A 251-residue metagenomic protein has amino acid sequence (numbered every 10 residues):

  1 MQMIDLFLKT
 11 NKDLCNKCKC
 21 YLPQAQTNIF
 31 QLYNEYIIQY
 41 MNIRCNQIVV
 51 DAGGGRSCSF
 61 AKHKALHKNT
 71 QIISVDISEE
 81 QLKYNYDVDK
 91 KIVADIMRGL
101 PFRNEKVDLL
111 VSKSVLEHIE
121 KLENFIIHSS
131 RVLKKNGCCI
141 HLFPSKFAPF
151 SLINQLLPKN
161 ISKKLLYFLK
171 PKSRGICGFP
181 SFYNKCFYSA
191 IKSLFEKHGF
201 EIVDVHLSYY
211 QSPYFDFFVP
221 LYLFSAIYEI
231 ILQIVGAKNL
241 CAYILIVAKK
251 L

Functional and structural regions predicted by a protein language model:
M1-R103, L109-V111, C241-I244: Conserved N-terminal segment of class I S-adenosyl-L-methionine
I38, N104, E123-I127: Amphipathic, non-transmembrane alpha-helical secondary structure
I48, N136-C138: Short glycine-centered segments of the SAM/dcSAM-binding site in methyltransferase folds
R98, E117, A148: Active-site micro-motifs of SAM-dependent methyltransferase domains
L109-E120: A short SAM/SAH-binding and catalytic strip from SAM-dependent methyltransferases
E120-H128, C138-V247: S-adenosyl-L-methionine-dependent methyltransferase catalytic module, highlighting the catalytic core
